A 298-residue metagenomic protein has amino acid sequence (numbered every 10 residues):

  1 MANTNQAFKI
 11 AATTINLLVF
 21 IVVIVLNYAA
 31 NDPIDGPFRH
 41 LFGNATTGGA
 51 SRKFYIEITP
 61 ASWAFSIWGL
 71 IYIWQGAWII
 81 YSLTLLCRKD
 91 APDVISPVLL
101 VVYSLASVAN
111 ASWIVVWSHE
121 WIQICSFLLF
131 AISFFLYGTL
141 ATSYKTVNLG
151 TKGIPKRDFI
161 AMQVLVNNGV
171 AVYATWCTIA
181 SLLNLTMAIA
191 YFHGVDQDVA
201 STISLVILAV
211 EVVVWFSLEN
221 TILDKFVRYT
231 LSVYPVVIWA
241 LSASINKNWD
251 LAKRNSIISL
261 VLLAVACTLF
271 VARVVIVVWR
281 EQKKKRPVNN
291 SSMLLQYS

Functional and structural regions predicted by a protein language model:
T4-A11, D196-V213, S232, S242-V278: Membrane-interface transmembrane-helix boundary segments in multi-pass integral membrane proteins
F20-H40: Alpha-helical transmembrane segments of multi-pass membrane proteins
K53-I73: Interfacial helix-start motif at the membrane-water boundary
A61, V166-A174, G194-V210: A loop-to-helix transmembrane entry motif
G76-S126, F130-F159: Internal transmembrane alpha-helix with an interfacial aromatic "cap," most often the third helix
S112-S126, F192-V195, E219-F226, W249-R254: Membrane-interface helix caps and helix-loop-helix hairpins in membrane proteins
Y137-T146, C177-Y191, I207-K225: Alpha-helical transmembrane segments in multipass membrane proteins, preferentially the mid-helix core
G153-D158, Q282-S298: Non-transmembrane, juxtamembrane loop and terminal tail segments of multi-pass eukaryotic membrane proteins
